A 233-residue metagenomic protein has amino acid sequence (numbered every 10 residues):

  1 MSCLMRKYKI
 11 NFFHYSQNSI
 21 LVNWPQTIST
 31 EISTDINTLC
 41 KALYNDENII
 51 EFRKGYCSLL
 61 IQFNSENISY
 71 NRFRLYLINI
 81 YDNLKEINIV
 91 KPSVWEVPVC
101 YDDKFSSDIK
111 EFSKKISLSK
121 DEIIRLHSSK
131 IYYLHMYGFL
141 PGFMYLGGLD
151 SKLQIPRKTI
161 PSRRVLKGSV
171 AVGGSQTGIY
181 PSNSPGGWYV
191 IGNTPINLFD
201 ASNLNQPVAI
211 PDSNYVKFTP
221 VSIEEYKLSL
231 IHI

Functional and structural regions predicted by a protein language model:
S2-L230: Glycine-rich active-site loops that engage anionic ligands at enzyme catalytic sites
